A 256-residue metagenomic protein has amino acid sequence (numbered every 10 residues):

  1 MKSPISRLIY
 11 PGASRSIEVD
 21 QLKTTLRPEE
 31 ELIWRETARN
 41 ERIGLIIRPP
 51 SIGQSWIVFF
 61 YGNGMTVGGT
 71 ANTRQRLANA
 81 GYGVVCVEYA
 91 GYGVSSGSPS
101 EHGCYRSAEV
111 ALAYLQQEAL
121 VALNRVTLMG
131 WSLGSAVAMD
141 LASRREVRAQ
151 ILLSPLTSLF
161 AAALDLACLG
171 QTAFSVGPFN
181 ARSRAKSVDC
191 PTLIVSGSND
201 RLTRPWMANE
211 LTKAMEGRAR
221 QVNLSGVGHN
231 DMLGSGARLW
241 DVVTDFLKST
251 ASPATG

Functional and structural regions predicted by a protein language model:
M1-E36, I46: An N-terminal hydrophobic leader/cap segment in hydrolases
N63-R76: The serine-hydrolase catalytic nucleophile loop
L77-S96: Conserved alpha/beta-hydrolase
P99-A119: Alpha/beta-hydrolase active-site loop
Y114-E118, N124-C168: Primarily recognizes the serine-hydrolase "nucleophile elbow" in alpha/beta-hydrolase and SGNH/GDSL folds
S187-D189, I194-S196, D200: Short beta-strand/loop motif that positions the catalytic acidic residue of the alpha/beta-hydrolase fold
S198-T203, H229-N230: Acidic catalytic loop of the alpha/beta-hydrolase fold
V227-A237: Catalytic histidine-centered segment of alpha/beta-hydrolase-like enzymes
